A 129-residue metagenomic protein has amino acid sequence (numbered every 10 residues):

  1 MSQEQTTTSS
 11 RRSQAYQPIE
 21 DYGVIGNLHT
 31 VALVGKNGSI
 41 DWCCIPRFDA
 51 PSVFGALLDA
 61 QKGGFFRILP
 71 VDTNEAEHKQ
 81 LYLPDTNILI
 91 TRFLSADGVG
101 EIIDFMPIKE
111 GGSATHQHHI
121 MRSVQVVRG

Functional and structural regions predicted by a protein language model:
M1-S9, I90: Short, compositionally biased leader-like segments
R11-G129: Beta-sandwich/jelly-roll carbohydrate-recognition scaffolds of carbohydrate-active enzymes
